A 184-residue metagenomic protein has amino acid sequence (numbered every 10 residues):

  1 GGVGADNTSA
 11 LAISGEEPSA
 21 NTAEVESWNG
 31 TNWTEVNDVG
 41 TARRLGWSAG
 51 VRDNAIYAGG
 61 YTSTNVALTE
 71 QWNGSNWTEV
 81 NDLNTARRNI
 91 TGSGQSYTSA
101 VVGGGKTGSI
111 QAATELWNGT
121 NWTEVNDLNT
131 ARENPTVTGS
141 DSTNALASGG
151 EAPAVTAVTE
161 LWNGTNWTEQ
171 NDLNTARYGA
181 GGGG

Functional and structural regions predicted by a protein language model:
G1-G184: Polar, enzyme-active/binding microenvironments
